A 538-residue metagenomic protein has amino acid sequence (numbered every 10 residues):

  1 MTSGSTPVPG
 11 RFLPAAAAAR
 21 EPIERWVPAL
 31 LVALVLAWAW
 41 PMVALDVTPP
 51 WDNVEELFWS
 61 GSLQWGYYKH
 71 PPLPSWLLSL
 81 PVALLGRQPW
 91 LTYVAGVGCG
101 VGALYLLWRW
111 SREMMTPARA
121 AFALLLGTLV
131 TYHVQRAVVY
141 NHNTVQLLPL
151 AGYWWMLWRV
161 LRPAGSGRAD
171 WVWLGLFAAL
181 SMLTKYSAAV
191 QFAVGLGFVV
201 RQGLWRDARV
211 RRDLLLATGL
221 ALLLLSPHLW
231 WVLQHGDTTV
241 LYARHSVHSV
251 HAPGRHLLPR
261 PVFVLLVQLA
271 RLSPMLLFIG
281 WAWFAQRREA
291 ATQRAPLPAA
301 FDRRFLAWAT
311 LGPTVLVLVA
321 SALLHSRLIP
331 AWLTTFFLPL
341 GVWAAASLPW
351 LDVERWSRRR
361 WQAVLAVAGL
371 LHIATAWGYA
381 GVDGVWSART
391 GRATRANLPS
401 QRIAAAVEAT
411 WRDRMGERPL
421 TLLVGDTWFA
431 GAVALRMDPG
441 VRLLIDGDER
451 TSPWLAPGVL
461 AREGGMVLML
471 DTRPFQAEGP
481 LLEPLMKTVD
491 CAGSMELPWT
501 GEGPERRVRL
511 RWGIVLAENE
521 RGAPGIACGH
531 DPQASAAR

Functional and structural regions predicted by a protein language model:
R25-A29, L107-L129, L147-L148: Transmembrane-helix signature of polytopic, membrane-embedded enzymes that assemble or transfer cell-envelope glycans
A33-L34, A120-T131, A178, M182 (+1 more regions): Short helix- or helix-capping micro-motifs that position conserved polar/aromatic residues at function-defining sites
L63, H325-W356, R360, V364: Hydrophobic/aromatic-rich transmembrane helices and adjacent perimembrane loops
V94-M114, G152, M156: Transmembrane-helix motifs of polytopic, lipid-linked glycan transferases
P117-A118, Y153-W173, L348: Membrane-interface transmembrane helices that cradle and orient dolichyl/undecaprenyl
Y132, V138-Q146: Short acidic/glycine- and proline-prone juxtamembrane loop motifs at membrane-interface regions of multi-pass membrane
F192-D302, P313, L318: Transmembrane-lumen/periplasm boundary regions of multi-pass, lipid-linked membrane glycan transferases
S326-P330, R355-P419, T427-R442, D448-T451 (+2 more regions): Membrane-proximal, lumen/periplasm-facing interface regions of secretory-pathway glyco- and lipid-modifying enzymes
